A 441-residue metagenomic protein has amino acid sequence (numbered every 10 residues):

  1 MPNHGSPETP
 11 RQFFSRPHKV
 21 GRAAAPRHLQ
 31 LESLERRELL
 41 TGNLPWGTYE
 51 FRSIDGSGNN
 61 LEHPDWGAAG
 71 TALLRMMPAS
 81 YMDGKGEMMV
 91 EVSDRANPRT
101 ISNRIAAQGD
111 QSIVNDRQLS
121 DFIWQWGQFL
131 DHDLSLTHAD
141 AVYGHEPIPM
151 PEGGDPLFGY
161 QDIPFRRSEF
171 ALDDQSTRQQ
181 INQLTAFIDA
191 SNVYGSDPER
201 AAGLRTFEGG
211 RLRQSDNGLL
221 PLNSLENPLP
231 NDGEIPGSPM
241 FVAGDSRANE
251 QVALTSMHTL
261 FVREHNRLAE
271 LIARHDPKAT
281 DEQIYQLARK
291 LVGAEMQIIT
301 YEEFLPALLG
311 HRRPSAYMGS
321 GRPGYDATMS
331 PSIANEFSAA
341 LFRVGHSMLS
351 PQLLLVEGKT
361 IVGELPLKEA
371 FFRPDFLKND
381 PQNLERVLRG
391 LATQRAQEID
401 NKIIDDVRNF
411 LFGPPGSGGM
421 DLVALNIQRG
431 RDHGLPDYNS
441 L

Functional and structural regions predicted by a protein language model:
M1-G42: Subset of Sec-pathway N-terminal targeting signals
R27, D276-A279, E295: Functionally constrained cores in energy, signaling, and assembly domains
G42-R267, L271, L287-K290, A294-A424 (+2 more regions): N-terminal accessory/cap region of cofactor-dependent oxidoreductases and related radical enzymes
A273-Y285: Short, charged, surface-exposed loops that flank catalytic or proteolytic processing sites
